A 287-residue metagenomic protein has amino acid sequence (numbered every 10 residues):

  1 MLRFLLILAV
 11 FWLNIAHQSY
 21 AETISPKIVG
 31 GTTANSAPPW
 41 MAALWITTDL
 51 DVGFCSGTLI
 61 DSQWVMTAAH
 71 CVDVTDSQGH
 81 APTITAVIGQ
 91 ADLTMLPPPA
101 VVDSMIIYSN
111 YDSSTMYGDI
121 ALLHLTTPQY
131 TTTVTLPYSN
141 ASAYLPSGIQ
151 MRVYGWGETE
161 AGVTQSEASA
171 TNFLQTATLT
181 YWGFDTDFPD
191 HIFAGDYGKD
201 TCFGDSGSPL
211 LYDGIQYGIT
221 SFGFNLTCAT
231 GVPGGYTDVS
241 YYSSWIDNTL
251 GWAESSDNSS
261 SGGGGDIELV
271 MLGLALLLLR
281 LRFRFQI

Functional and structural regions predicted by a protein language model:
L5-N14, A275-L277: Bacterial N-terminal signal peptides
I15-A21: Sec/Tat signal peptide C-region and signal peptidase I cleavage site
A21-T48: N-terminal activation segment of mature serine protease catalytic domains
A34, W40-A42, F54-D73, P82-T85 (+2 more regions): C-terminal subregion of chymotrypsin/trypsin-like serine protease catalytic domains
L44-W45, V65-A68, V72-N110, T178: Conserved H-D interstitial segment of serine endopeptidase catalytic domains
T47-L50, H70-S77, G89-T94, T126-T131 (+6 more regions): Acidic glycine-/aspartate-rich tracts in secreted/extracellular proteins
D92, M105, Y117-G198, V239-S240: Chymotrypsin/trypsin-fold serine protease catalytic domain
I267-Q286: A cross-kingdom C-terminal cell-surface attachment/processing module
